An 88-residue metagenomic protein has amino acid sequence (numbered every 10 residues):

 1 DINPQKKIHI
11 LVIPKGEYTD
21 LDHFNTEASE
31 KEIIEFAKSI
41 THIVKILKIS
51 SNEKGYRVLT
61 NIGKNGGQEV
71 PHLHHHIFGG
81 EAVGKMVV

Functional and structural regions predicted by a protein language model:
D1-V88: HIT superfamily nucleotide-processing domains
